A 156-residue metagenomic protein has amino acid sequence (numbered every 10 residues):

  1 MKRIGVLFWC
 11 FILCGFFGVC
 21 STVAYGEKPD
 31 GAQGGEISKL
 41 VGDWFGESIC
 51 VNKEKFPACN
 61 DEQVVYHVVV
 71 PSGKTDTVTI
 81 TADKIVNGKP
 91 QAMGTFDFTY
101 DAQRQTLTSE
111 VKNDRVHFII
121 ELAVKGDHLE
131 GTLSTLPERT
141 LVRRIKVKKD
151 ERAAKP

Functional and structural regions predicted by a protein language model:
M1-I4: Positively charged n-region of N-terminal signal peptides that target proteins for export
F8-V19: Bacterial N-terminal signal peptides
C20, A24-G26: Boundary at the C-terminal end of the N-terminal hydrophobic targeting segment
E27-F45, V70-S72, A153-K155: N-terminal helix-cap/turn-to-beta initiation motif at the start of protein domains
E27-G31, V65, Q91-D97, A102-T106 (+1 more regions): Edge beta-strand at a domain terminus
E36-V68: N-terminal secretory signal peptides
G46-S48, T79-K84, L107-N113, G131-T135: Short beta-strand segments that buttress and anchor functional surface loops
F56-T95: N-terminal glycine/threonine-rich, aromatic-flanked beta-hairpin/loop signature
